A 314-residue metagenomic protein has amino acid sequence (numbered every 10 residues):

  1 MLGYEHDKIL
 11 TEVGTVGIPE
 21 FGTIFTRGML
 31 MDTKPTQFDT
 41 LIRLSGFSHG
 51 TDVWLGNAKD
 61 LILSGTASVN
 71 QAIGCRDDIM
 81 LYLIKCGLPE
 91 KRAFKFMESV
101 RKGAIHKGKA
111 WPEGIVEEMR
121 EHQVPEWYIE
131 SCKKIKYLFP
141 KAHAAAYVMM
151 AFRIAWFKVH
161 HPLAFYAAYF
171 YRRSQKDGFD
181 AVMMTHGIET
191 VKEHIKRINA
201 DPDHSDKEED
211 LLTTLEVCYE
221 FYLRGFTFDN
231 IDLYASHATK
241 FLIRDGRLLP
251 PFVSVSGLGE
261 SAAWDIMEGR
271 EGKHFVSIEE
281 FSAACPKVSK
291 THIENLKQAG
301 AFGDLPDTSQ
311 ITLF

Functional and structural regions predicted by a protein language model:
M1-F314: Noncatalytic, beta-rich nucleic-acid-contacting surfaces in large DNA/RNA-processing enzymes
